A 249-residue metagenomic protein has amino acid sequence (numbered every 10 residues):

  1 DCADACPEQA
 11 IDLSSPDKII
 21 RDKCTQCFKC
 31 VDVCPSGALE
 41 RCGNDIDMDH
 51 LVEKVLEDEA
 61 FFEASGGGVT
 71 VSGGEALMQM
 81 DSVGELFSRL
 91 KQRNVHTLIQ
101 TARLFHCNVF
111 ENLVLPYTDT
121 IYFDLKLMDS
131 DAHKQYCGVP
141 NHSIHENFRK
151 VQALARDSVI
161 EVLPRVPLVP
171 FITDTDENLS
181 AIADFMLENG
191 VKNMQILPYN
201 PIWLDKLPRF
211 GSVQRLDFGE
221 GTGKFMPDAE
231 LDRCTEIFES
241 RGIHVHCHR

Functional and structural regions predicted by a protein language model:
D1-D22, K29-D45: Iron-sulfur cluster-binding cysteine motifs and their immediate structural context in ferredoxin-like electron-transfer
G37, Q92-R93, R241: Conserved dinucleotide-binding and phosphotransfer motif residues
C42, L197-Y199, H248: Conserved beta-strand termini and adjacent loop/short-helix elements that scaffold enzyme active sites in alpha/beta
D49-R209: Conserved AdoMet/S-adenosylmethionine-binding subsite of the radical SAM
D184, K192, L207-I237: A structural motif corresponding to the C-terminal lobe/cap of the Radical SAM core domain
S240-R249: Radical SAM enzyme core and accessory elements
